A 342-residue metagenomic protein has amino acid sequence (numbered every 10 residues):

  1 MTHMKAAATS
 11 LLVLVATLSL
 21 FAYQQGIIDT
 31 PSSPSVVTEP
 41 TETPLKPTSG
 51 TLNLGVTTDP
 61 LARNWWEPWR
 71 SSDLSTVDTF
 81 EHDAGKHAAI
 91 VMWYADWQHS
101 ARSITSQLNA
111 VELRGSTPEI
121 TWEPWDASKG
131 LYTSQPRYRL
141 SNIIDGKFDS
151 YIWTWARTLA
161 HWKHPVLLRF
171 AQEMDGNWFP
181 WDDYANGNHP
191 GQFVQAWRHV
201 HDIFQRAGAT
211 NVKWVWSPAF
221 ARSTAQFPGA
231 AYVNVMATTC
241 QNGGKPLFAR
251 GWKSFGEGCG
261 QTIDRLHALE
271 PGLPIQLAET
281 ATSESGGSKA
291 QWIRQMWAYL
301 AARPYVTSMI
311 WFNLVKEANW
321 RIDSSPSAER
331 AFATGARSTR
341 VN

Functional and structural regions predicted by a protein language model:
L18-T43: C-terminal region of N-terminal signal peptides and the immediate post-cleavage residues of exported proteins
K46-F148, T282, I310: N-terminal substrate-binding region of glycoside hydrolase catalytic domains
K46-P68, L273-N342: Substrate-binding cleft of secreted/luminal carbohydrate-active enzymes
V77-K86, R102-I120, A156-K163, P228-A231 (+2 more regions): Acidic (Asp/Glu)-rich catalytic clusters
A89-A95, T224-G256, F312-L314: Aromatic- and acid-rich polysaccharide-binding/catalytic face of secreted or lumenal carbohydrate-active enzymes
S106-E123, Q241-E284: Glycoside hydrolase catalytic-domain groove-lining segments
S106-V212, F332-G335: Substrate-binding cleft of extracellular glycoside hydrolase catalytic domains
A171, W197-T224, G272-S285, S308-L314: Aromatic-lined carbohydrate-recognition surfaces of secreted/lumenal glycan-active proteins
